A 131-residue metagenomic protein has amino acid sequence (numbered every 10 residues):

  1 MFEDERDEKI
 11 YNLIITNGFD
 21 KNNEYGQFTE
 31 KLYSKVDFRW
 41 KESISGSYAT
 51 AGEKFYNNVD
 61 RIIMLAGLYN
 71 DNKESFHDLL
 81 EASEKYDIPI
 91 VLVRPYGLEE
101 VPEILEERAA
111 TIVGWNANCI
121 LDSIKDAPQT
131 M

Functional and structural regions predicted by a protein language model:
M1-L13, E30, G97-M131: C-terminal interaction surface of TIR/SEFIR-family domains
M1-N58, P95, T130: Conserved N-terminal substructure of TIR/SEFIR domains
G26-T29, S75-H77, I104: Short amphipathic alpha-helical segments
K35-D37, D87, A109: A generic structural signal for alpha->beta connector loops
W40, I90, T111-G114: Conserved beta-strand scaffold positions in the cores of enzyme catalytic domains, especially in NTP/NDP-utilizing
Y56-G97: Conserved beta-strand-loop-alpha-helix hinge of the TIR/SEFIR fold
